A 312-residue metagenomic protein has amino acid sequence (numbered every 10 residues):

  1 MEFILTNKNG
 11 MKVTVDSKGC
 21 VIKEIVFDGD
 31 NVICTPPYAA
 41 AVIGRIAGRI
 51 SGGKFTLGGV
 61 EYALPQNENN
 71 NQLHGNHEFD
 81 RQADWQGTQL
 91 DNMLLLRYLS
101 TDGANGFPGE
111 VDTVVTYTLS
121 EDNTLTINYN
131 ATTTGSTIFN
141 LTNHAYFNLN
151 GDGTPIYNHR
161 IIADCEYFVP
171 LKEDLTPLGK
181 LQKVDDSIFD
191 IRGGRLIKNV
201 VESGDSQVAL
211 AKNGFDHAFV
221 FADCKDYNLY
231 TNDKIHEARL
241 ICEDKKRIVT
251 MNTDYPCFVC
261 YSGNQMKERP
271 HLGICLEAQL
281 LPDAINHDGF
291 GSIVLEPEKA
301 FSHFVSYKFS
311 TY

Functional and structural regions predicted by a protein language model:
M1-Y312: An exposed, glycine/acidic-rich loop-and-rim segment of catalytic or binding clefts
